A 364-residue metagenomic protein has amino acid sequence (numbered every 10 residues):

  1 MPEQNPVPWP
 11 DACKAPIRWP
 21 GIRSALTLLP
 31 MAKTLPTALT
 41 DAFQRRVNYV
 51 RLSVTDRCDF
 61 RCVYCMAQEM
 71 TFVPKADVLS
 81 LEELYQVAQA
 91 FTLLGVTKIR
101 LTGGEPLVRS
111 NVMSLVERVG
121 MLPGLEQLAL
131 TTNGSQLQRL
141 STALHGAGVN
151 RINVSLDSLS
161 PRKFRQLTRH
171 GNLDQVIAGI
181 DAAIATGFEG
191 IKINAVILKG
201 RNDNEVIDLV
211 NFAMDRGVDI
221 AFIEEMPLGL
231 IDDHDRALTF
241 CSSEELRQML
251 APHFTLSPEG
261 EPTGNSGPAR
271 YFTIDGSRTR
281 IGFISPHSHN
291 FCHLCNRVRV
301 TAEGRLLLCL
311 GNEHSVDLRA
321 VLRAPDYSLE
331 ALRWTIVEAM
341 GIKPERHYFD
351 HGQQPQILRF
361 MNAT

Functional and structural regions predicted by a protein language model:
V7-Y49, N211, D215, F222-T364: Auxiliary Fe-S-binding modules of radical SAM enzymes
F43-E82: Canonical Radical SAM [4Fe-4S] cluster-binding loop centered on the CxxxCxxC motif and its immediate flanking residues
V54, L101, V154, G304: Conserved, mostly hydrophobic/aromatic
M70-P74, Q138, S160-L167, G229-H234 (+1 more regions): A short acidic, helix-capping loop that chelates divalent metal ions and anchors anionic groups
L81-R100, V108-I223: Radical SAM/AdoMet-radical enzyme domain recognition
E105: Conserved G/P- and acidic residue-centered "switch" motifs that form tight phosphate/ATP-binding loops in soluble
